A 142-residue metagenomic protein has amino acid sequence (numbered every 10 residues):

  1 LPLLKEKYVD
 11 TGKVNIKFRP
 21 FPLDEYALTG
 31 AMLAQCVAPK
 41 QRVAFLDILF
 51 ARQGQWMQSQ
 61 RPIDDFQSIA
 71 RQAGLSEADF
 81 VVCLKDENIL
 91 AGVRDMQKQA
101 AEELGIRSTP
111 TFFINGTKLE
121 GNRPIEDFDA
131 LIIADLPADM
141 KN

Functional and structural regions predicted by a protein language model:
L1, K5-E6, S68-N142: C-terminal cap of thioredoxin/glutaredoxin-like
L1-R71: Structural alpha/beta surface segment adjacent to cysteine/selenocysteine redox centers across thiol/disulfide enzymes
